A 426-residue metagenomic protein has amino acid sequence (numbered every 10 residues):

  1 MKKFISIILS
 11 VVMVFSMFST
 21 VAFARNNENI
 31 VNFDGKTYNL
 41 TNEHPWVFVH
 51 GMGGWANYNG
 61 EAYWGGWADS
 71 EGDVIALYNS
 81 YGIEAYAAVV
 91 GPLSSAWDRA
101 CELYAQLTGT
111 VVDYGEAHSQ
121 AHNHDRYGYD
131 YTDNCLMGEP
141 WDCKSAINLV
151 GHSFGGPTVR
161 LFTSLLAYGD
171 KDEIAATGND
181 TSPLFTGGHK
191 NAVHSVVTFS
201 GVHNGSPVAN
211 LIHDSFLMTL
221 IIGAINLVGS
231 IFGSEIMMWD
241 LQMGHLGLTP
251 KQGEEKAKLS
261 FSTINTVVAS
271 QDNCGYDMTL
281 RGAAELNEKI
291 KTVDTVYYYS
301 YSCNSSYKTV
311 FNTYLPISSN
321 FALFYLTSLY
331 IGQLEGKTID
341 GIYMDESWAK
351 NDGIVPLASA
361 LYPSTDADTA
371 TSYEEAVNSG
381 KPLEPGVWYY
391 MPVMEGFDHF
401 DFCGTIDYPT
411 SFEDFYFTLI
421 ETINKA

Functional and structural regions predicted by a protein language model:
M1-F4: Positively charged n-region of N-terminal signal peptides that target proteins for export
I7-F15: Gram-negative bacterial Sec-dependent N-terminal signal peptides
V14-F23: C-terminal segment of classical bacterial N-terminal signal peptides
F15-S16, Y63, H213, T365: Residues in and immediately flanking transmembrane alpha helices
R25-V150, F154-L220, L383-P385, Y389-A426: N-terminal non-catalytic accessory region
S164, G169-A426: Helical cap/lid subdomain of alpha/beta-hydrolase-fold lipid enzymes that gates access to the catalytic pocket
